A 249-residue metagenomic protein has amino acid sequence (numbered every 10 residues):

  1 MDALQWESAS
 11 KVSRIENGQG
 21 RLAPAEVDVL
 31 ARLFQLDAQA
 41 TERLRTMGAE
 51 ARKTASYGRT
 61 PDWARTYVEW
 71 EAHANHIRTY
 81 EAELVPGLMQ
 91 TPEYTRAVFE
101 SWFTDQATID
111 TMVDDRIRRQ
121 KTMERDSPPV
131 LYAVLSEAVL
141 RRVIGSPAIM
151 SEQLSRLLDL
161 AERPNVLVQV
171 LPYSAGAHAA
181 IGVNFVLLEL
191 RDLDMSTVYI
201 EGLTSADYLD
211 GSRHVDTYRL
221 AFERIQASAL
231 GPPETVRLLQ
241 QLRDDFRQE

Functional and structural regions predicted by a protein language model:
M1-S13: Short alpha-helical DNA-recognition segment
S10-S13, D28, L220: Positions in alpha-helical segments
V12, I144-P147: Short, charged/polar micro-motifs that form catalytic or ligand-binding hotspots
N17, R21-R141, D210, R224-E249: Interdomain hinge/linker segments and adjacent boundary elements that couple functional modules
L140-V143, H178: Short, solvent-exposed loop/turn segments at secondary-structure junctions
P147-E249: C-terminal regulatory/effector modules of DNA-binding transcriptional regulators
